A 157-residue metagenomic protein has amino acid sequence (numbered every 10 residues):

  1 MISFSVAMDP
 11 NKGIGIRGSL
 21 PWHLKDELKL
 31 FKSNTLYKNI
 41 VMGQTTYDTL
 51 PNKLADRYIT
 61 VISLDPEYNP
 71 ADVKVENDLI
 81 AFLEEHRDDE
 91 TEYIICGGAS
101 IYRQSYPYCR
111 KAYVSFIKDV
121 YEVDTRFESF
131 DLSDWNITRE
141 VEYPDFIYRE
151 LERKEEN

Functional and structural regions predicted by a protein language model:
M1-N157: Enzymes that bind and transform nitrogen-containing heteroaromatic metabolites
